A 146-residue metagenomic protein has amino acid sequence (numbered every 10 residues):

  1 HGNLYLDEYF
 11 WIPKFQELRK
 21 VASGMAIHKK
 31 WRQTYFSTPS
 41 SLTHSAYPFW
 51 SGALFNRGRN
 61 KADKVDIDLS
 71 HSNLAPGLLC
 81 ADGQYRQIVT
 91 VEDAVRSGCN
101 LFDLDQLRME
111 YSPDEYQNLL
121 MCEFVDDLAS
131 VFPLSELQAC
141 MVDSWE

Functional and structural regions predicted by a protein language model:
N3, P13-L107: ASCE P-loop NTPase helicase motor core
D7-Y9: Walker B catalytic acidic pair
L79-E146: ATPase catalytic-site recognition across NTP-hydrolyzing enzymes
